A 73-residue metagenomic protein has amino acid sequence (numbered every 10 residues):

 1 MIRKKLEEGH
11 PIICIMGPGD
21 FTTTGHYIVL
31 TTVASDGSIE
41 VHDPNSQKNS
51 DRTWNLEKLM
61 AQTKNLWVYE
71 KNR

Functional and structural regions predicted by a protein language model:
M1-H42, N72: Active-site-adjacent substructure of cysteine-protease-like catalytic cores
E7, T32-R73: Noncatalytic regulatory segments and standalone regulatory/sensor domains
